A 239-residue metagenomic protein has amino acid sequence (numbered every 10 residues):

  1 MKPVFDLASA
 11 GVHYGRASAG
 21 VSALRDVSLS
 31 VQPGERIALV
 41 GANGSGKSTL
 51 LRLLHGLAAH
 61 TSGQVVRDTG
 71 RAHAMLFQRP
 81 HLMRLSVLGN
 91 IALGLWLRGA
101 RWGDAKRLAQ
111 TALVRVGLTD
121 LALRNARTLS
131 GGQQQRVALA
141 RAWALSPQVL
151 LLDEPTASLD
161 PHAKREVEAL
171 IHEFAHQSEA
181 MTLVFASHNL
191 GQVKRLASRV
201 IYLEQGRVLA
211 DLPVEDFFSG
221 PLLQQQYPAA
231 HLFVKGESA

Functional and structural regions predicted by a protein language model:
V40-A42: The feature captures the beta-strand-to-loop junction immediately N-terminal to the Walker
H55: Helix-to-loop junction immediately C-terminal to a conserved catalytic motif
G103-L121: Conserved ABC ATPase "signature" region
N125-L129, Q133: Conserved ABC ATPase signature
L150-D153: Catalytic Walker B motif of ABC-type/P-loop ATPase nucleotide-binding domains
S187-H188: H-loop/switch region of ABC-family ATPase nucleotide-binding domains
R207-H231: Conserved beta-strand-loop-alpha-helix hinge in the C-terminal portion of ABC ATPase nucleotide-binding domains
